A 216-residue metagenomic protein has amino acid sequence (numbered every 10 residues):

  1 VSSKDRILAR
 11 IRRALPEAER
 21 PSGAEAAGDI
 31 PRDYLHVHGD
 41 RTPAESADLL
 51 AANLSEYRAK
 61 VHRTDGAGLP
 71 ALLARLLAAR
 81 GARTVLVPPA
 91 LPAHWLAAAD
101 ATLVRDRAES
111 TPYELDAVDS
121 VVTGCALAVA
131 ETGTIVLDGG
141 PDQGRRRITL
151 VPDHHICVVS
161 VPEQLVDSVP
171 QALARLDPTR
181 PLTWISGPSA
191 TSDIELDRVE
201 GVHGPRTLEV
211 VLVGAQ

Functional and structural regions predicted by a protein language model:
V1-Q216: The feature marks the mature, well-folded catalytic cores of soluble enzymes
